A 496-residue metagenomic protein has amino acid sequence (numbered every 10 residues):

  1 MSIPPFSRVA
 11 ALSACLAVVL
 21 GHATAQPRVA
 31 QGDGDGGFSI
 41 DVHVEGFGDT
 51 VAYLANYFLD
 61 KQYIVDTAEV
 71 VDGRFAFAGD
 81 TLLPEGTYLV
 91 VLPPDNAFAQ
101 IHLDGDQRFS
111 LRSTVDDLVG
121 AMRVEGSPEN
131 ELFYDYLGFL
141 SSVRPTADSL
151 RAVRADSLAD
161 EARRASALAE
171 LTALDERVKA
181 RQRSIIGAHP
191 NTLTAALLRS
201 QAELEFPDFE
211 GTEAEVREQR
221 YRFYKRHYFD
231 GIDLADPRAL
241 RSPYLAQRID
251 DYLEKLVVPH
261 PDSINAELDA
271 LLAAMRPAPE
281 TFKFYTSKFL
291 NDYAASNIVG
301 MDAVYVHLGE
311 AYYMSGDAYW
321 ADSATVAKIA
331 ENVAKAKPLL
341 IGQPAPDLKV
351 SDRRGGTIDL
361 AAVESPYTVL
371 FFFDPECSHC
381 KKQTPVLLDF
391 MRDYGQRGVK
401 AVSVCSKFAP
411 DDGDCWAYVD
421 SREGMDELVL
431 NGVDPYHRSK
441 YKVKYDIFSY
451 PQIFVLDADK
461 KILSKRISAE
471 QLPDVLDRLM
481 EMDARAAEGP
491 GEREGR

Functional and structural regions predicted by a protein language model:
M1-V42, D483, E494-R496: Bacterial Sec-dependent N-terminal signal peptides
P27-P190, L197-Y228: A non-transmembrane, solvent-exposed segment enriched in polar/low-complexity residues
L89-V91, S449-Q452, A458-A486: Non-catalytic, surface beta->alpha helical segment in thiol-disulfide oxidoreductase systems
E218-T281, T286: Structured, charged N-terminal subsegments at the starts of enzyme catalytic cores and at intra-chain domain/subunit
A295-S351, G356, A361-S365, A417 (+2 more regions): N-proximal helix/coil linker or "cap" segments that precede and/or mark the start of modular domains
I358-L387: Short active-site neighborhood of thiol/selenol oxidoreductases, capturing the structured segment around
K381-E423, H437-Y441: Structural microenvironment flanking redox-active thiols in thiol-disulfide oxidoreductases
A417-F454, A458: Short, internal strand/loop/helix patches that form the active-site neighborhood or redox-interaction surface
